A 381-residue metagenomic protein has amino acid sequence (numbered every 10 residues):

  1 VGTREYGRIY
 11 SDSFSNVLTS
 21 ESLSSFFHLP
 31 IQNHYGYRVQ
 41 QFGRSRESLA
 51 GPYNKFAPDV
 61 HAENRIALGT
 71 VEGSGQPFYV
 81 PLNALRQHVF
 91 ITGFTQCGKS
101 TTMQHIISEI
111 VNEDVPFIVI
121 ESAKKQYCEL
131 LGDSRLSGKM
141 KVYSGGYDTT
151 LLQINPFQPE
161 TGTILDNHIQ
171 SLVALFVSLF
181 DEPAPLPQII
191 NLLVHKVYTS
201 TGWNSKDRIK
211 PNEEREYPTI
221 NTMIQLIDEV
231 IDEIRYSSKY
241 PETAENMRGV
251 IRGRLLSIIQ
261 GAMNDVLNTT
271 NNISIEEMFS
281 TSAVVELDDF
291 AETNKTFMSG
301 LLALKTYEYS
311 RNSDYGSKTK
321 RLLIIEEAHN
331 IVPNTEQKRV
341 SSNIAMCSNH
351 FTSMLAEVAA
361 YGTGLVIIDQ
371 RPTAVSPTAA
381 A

Functional and structural regions predicted by a protein language model:
V1-F94, T101-T102, I106, T149 (+1 more regions): Basic- and hydrophobic-enriched, low-structure N-terminal and domain-boundary segments that flank ATP-binding catalytic
G69, G93-G98, L136, V358 (+1 more regions): Glycine-centered flexibility sites
V89, V285, V366: Conserved beta-strand position immediately N-terminal to the Walker
G98-T101, E109-I110, L365-V366: Conserved catalytic-core segments centered on acid/base and nucleophilic motifs
I107-T363, A379: P-loop NTPase motor domains
D369: H-loop/switch region of ABC-family ATPase nucleotide-binding domains
V375: Conserved structured catalytic cores and adjacent interaction surfaces of nucleotide-binding/hydrolyzing enzymes
